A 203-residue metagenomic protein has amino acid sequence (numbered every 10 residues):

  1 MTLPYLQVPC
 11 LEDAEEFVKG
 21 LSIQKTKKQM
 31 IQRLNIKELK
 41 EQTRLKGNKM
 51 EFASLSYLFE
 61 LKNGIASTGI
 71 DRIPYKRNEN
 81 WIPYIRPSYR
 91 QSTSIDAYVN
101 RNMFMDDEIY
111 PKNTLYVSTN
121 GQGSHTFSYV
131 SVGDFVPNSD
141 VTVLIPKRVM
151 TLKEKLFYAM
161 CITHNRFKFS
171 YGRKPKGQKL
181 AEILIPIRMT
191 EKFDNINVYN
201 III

Functional and structural regions predicted by a protein language model:
M1-T93, T190-I203: Non-catalytic DNA-recognition/assembly elements of restriction-modification systems
T2-L3, F135-T142, G172-N197, I201: A short glycine-rich beta-alpha junction/loop motif
R72-P74, D106, K174: Beta-strand elements of modular eukaryotic interaction domains
N80-P83, N113, D140, A181: Structural beta-strand/beta-sheet cores of well-ordered domains, especially the beta-sheet scaffolds that support
Y89, G121, R148, I187-M189: Short, flexible loop/turn elements at secondary-structure junctions
A97-C161: A short beta-sheet element
F167: Extended, Lys/Arg-rich, non-catalytic nucleic-acid recognition/anchoring regions of very large nucleic-acid-interacting
